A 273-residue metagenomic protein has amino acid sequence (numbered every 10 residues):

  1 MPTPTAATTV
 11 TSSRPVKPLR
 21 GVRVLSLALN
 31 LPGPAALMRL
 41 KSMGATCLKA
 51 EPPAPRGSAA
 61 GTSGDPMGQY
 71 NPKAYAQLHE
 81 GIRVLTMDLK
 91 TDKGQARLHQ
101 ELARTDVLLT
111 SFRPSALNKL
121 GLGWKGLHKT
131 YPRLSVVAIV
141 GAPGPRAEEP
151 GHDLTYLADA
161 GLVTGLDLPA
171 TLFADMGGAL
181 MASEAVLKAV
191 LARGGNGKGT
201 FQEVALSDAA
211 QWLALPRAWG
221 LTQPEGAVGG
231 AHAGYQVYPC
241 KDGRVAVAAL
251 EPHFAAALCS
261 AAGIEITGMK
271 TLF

Functional and structural regions predicted by a protein language model:
P2-K198, G220-P224: N-terminal helix-loop segment corresponding to the beta1-alpha1 unit of nucleotide/adenylate-binding folds
A54, G141-G144, L206-Q211, D242 (+1 more regions): Glycine-rich beta-alpha junction loops
M87, Q202, V247-A248: Short capping micro-motif at the N-terminus of alpha-helices
R97, R146, W212-A214, A248 (+1 more regions): Short acidic, gly/pro-rich beta-turn/loop elements at beta-sheet edges and active-site/ligand-binding grooves
E148, W212-P216, K270-L272: Short, solvent-exposed polar/charged micro-motifs at secondary-structure junctions
N196-W212: Polar, surface-exposed loop/tail segments that function as active-site lids or cofactor/substrate-recognition elements
D208-G226: Active-site-adjacent elements of ketosynthase-type condensing enzymes
V228-F273: Aromatic-enriched alpha-helical interface/lid elements that frame and gate functional surfaces
